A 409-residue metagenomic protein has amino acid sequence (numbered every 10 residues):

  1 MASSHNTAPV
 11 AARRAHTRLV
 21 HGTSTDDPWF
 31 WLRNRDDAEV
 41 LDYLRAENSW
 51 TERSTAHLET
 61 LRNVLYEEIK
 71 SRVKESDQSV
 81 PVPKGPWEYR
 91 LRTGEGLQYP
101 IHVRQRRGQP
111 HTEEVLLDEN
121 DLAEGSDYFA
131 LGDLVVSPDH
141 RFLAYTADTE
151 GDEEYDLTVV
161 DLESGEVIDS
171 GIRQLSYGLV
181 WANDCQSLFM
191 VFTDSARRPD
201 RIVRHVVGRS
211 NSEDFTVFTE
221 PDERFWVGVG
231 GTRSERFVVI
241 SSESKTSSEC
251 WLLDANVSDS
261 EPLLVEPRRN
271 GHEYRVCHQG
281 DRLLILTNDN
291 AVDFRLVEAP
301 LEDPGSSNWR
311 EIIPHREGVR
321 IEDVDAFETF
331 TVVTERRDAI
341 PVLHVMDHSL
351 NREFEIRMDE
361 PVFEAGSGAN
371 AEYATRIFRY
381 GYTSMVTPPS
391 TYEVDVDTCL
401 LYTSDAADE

Functional and structural regions predicted by a protein language model:
M1-I377, G381-P389, E393-T398: Beta-propeller folds
Y402-E409: Conserved small/polar residues in nucleotide/adenosyl-binding loops
